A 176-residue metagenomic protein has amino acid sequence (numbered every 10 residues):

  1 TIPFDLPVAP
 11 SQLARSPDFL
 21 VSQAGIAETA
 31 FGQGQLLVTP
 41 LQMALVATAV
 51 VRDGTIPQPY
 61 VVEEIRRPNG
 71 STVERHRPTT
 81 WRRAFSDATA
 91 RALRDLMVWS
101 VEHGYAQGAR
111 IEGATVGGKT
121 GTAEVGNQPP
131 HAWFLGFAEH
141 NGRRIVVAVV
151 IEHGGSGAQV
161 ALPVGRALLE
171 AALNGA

Functional and structural regions predicted by a protein language model:
T1-H153, G157: Beta-lactam-recognizing serine transpeptidase/beta-lactamase-like catalytic domain environment
G70-T79, L162-A176: Short, gly/Ser/Thr-rich active-site loops of penicillin-recognizing serine hydrolases
